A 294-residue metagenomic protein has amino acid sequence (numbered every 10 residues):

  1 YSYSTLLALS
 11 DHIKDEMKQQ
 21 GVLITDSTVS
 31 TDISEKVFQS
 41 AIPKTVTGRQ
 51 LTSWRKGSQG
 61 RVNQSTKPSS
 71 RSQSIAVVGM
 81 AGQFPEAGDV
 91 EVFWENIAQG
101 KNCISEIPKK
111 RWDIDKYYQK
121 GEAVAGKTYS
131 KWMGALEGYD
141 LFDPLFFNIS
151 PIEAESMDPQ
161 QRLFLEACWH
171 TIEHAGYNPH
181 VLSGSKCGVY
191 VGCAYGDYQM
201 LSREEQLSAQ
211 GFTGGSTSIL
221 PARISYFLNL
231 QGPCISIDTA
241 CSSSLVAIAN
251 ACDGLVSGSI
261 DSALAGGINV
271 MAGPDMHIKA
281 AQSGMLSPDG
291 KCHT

Functional and structural regions predicted by a protein language model:
Y1-S2, I97, K109, M157-Q160 (+2 more regions): Active-site nucleophile and cofactor-binding loops and adjacent substrate-binding regions of central metabolic enzymes
Y1-S58: Phosphopantetheine-dependent thiolation modules in NRPS/PKS and related acyl-activating systems
S4, A41-E153, Q161, H170-E173 (+1 more regions): ACP-dependent fatty acid/polyketide chain-elongation machinery
T5, L9, V77-A81, I97 (+7 more regions): Conserved small-residue
D11, A87-E91, Y195-Q206, V246-A249 (+1 more regions): Short acidic, glycine/serine/threonine-rich loops at helix termini
E106-I107, S218-S225, V246-G254, S262 (+1 more regions): Glycine-/small-residue-rich "gating" segment that lines the acyl/pantetheine channel and substrate pocket
D113-L141, M157-R223, I268-G273: Conserved beta-ketoacyl condensing-enzyme motif
R162-H180, S236-N269: Active-site-proximal alpha-helical scaffold in enzymes
